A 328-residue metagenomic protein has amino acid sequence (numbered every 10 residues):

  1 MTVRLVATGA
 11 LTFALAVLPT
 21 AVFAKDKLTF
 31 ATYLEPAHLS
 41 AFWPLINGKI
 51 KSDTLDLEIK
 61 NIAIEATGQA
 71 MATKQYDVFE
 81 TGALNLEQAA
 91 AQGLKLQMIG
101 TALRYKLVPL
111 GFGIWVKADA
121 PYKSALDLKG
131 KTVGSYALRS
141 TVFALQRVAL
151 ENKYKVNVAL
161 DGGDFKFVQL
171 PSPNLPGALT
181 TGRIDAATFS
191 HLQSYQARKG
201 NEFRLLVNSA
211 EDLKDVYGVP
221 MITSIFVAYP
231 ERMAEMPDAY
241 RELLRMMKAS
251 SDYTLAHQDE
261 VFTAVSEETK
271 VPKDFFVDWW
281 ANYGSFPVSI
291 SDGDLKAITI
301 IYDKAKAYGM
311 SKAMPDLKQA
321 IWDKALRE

Functional and structural regions predicted by a protein language model:
M1-A10: Bacterial N-terminal signal peptides that target proteins for export
V22-A24: Boundary at the C-terminal end of the N-terminal hydrophobic targeting segment
D26-V168, D185, H191: Short, glycine-/small- and polar/acidic-enriched structural segments that line small-molecule recognition paths
K51-D53, K106-L107, E211-V219, S285-L295: Short, solvent-exposed loop/beta-turn-alpha elements that line the ligand-binding surface or hinge of extracytoplasmic
L84, D161, V168, P173-A264: Pocket-lining segment of extracytoplasmic ligand-binding domains
M233-Y308: Secondary-structure end/capping motifs
T299-E328: Conserved C-terminal helix/tail region of periplasmic/extracytoplasmic solute-binding proteins
